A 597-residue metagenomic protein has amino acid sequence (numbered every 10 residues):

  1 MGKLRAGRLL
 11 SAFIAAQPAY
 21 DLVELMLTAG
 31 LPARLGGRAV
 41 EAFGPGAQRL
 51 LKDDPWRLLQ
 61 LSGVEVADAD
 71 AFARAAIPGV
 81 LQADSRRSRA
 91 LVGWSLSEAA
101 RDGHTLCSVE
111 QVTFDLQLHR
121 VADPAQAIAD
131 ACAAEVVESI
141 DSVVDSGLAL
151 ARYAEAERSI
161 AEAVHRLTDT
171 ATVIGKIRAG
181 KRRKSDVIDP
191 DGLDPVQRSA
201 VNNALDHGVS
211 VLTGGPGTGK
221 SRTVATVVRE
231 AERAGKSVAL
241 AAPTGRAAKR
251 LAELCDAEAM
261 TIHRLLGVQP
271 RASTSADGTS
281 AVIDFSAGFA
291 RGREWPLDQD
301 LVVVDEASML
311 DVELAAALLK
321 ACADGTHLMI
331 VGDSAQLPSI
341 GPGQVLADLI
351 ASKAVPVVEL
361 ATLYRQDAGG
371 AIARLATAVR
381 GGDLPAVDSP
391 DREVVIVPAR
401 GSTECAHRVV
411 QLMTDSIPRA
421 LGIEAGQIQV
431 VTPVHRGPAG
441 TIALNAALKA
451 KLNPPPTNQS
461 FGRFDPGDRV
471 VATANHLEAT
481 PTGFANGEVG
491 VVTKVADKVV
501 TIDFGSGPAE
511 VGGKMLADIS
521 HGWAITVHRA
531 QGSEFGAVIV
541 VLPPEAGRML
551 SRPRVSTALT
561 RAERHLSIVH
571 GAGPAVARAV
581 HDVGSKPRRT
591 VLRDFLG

Functional and structural regions predicted by a protein language model:
M1-K176, G180-K181, L205: Accessory, non-ATPase domains that flank or precede helicase/AAA+ motor cores in DNA-metabolism machines
G2, E65, V112, I160 (+9 more regions): Residue-level signature of catalytic and energy-coupling elements of molecular machines, predominantly ATP/GTP-dependent
E65, L205-H207, A234, P296-D298 (+4 more regions): Short loop/turn elements that form and flank the Walker-type P-loop nucleotide-binding site in RecA-like NTPase cores
L106, S210-P390: ASCE P-loop NTPase helicase motor core
R182, D186, S199, S334-A485 (+2 more regions): Conserved helicase motor core of P-loop NTPases
P190-D206: N-terminal pre-P-loop "Q-motif" helix
A474, E488-G597: C-terminal accessory regions
